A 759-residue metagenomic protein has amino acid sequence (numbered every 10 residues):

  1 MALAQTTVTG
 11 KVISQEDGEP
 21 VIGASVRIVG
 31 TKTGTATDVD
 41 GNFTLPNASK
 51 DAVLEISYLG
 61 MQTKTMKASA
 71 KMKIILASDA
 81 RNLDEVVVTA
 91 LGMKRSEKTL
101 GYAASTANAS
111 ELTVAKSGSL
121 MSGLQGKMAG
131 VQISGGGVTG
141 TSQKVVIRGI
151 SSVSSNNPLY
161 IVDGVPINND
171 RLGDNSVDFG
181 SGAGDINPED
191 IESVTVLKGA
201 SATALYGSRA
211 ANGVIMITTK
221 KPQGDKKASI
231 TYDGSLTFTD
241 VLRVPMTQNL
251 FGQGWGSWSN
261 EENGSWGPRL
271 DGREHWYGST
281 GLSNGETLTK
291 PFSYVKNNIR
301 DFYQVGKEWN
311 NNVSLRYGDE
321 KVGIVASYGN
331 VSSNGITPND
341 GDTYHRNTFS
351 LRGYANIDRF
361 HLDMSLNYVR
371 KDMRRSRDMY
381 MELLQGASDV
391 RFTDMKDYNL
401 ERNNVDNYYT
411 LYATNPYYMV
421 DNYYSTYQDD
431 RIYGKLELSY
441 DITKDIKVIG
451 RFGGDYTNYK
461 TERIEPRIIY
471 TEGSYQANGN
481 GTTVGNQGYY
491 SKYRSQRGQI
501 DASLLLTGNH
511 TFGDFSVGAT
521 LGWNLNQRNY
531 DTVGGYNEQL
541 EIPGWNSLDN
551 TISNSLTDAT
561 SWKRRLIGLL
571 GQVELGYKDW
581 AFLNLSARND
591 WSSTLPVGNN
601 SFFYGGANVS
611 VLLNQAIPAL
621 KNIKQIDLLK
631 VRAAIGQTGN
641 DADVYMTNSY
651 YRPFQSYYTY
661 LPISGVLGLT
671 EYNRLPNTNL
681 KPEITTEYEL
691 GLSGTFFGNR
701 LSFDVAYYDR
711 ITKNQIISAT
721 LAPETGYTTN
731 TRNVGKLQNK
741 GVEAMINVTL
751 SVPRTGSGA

Functional and structural regions predicted by a protein language model:
M1-S350, H361-D363, Y433-G434, G758: Short, small/polar-rich motifs associated with maturation and membrane association, primarily at protein termini
G18, Y58, A80, A90 (+23 more regions): Generic secondary-structure boundary/loop-capping signal
N47, R95-L100, F179, E189-S193 (+11 more regions): Short amphipathic alpha-helical segments, especially helix-boundary/capping motifs
N157, R352-F360, S365-R370, T410-E465 (+1 more regions): Extracellular/periplasmic, surface-exposed regions of secreted and cell-surface proteins
D170, G252-G254, E261, M379-Y380 (+4 more regions): Juxtamembrane helix-loop transition sites at the ends of transmembrane segments in multi-pass membrane proteins
Y206, M379-Y380, G735: Glycine- and other small-residue-rich loops at beta-strand/loop junctions that grip anionic moieties
V241-R243, T289-G329, S333-D340, Y344-N415 (+7 more regions): Flexible loop and strand-edge segments within Gram-negative outer membrane beta-barrel domains
R243-N298, V390-Y418, N478-Y489, N546-L556 (+1 more regions): Flexible glycine-rich, low-complexity coil/linker segments exposed to the extracellular/periplasmic environment
